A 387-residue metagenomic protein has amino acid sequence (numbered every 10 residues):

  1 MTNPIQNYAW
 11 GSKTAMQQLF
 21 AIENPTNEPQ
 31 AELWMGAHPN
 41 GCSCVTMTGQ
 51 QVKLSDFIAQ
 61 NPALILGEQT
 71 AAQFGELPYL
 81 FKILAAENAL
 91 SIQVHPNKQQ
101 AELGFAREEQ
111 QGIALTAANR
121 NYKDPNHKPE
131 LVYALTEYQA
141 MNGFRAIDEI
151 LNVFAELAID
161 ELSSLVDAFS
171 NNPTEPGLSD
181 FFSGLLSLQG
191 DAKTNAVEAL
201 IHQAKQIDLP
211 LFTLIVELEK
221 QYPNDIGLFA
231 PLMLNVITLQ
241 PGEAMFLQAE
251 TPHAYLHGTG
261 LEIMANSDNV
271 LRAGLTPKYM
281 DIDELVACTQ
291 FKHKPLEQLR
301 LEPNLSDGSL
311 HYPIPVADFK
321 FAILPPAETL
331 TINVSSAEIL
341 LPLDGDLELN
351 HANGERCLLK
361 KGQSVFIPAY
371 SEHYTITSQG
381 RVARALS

Functional and structural regions predicted by a protein language model:
M1-Q206, P277-P295, F321: Transition-metal
M35-A37, I83-E87, V94, P129-Y138 (+5 more regions): Short, conserved beta-strand element in jelly-roll/cupin
S43, L54-T70, L77, G143-F144 (+4 more regions): A short beta-strand-loop-beta hairpin characteristic of the jelly-roll/cupin
L84-A89, P96-Q99, D124-E130, T136-A140 (+3 more regions): Ligand-binding loop in jelly-roll beta-barrel domains
Q99, A244, T329-L330, G345-N350 (+1 more regions): Short beta-strand segments in beta-sandwich/barrel cores
D167-Y279: Contiguous mid-protein beta-loop-alpha structural module that forms a pocket-lining wall or clamp of enzyme active
T259-H311: C-terminal, non-catalytic macromolecule-binding modules
L305-G308, A317-V334, K361: Conserved short histidine dyad/triad with adjacent acidic residue
